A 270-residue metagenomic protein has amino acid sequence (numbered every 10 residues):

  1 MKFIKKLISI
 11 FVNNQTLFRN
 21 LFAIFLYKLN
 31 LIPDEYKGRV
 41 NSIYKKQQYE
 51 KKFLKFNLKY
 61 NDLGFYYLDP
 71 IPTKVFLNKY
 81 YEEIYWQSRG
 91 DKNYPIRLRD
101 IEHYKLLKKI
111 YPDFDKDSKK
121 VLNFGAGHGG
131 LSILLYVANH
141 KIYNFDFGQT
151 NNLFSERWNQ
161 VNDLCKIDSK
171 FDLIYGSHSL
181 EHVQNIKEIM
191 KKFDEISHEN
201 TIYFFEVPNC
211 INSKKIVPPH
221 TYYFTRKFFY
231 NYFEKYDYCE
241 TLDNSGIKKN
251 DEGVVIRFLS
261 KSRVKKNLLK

Functional and structural regions predicted by a protein language model:
F3-S169, L173-S177, I186-M190, R226 (+3 more regions): Conserved N-terminal segment of class I S-adenosyl-L-methionine
H140, H198-T201: A short helix->loop->beta-strand "cap" motif at the edges of active sites that frequently abuts
H178, H182, H220: Histidine-centered divalent metal-coordination motifs
V183-Q184, S197-E199: Helix-to-beta-strand junctions that scaffold the AdoMet/dcAdoMet cofactor pocket in Class I SAM-dependent enzymes
F193: Class I S-adenosylmethionine-dependent transferase superfamily signal
N200-N209: Conserved beta-strand signature within the Rossmann-like core of class I S-adenosyl-L-methionine
P208-K214, Y222-Y223: Short "lid" loop at the C-terminus of a central beta-strand within the Rossmann-like core of SAM-dependent
T221-Y236: Short alpha-helix
